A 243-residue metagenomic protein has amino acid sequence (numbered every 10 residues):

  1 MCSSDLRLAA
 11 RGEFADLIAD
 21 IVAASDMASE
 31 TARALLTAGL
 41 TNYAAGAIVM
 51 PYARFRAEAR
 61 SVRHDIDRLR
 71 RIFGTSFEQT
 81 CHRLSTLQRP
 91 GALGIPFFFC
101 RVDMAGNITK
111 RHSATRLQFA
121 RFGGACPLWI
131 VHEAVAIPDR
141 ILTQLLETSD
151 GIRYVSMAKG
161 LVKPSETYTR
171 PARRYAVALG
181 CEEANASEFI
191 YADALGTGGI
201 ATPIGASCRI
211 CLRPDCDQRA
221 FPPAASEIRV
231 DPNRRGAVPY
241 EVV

Functional and structural regions predicted by a protein language model:
M1-V243: Conserved binding/catalytic microenvironments
